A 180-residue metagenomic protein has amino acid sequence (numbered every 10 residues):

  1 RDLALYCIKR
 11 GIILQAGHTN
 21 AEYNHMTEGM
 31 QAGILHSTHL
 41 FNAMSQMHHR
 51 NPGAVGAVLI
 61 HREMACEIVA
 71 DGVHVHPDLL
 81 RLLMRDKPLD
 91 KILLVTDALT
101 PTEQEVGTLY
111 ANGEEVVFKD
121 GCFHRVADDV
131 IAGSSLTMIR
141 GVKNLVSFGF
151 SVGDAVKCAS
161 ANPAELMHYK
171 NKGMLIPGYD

Functional and structural regions predicted by a protein language model:
R1-Q104: Active-site core of metal-dependent hydrolases
I34, Y179-D180: Short, well-ordered alpha-helix to beta-strand connector turns
G53-I68, G72, M84-T96, P101-Y179: His/Asp/Glu-enriched, well-ordered alpha-helical/loop segment that forms or immediately abuts the divalent-metal
